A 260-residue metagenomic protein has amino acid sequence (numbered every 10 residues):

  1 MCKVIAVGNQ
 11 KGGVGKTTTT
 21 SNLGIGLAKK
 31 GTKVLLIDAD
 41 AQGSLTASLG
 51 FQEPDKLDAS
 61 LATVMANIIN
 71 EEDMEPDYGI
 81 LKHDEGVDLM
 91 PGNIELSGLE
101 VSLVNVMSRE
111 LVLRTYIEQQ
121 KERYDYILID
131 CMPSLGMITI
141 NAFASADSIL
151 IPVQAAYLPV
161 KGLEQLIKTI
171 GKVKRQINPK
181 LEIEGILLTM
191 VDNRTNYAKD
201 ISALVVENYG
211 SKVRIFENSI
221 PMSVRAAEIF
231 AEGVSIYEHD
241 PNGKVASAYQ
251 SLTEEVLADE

Functional and structural regions predicted by a protein language model:
M1-E260: P-loop NTP-binding core
